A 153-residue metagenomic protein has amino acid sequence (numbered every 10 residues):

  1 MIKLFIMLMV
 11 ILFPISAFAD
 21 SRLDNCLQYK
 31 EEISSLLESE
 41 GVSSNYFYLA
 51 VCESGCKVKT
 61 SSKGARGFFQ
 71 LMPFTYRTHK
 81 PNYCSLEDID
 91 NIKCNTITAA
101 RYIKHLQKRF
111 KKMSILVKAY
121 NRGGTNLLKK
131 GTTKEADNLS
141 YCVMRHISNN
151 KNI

Functional and structural regions predicted by a protein language model:
M1-L4: Positively charged n-region of N-terminal signal peptides that target proteins for export
I6-M7, A17-F18: Cleavable N-terminal signal peptides
D20-I153: Catalytic glycan-binding domains that act on GlcNAc-containing polysaccharides
